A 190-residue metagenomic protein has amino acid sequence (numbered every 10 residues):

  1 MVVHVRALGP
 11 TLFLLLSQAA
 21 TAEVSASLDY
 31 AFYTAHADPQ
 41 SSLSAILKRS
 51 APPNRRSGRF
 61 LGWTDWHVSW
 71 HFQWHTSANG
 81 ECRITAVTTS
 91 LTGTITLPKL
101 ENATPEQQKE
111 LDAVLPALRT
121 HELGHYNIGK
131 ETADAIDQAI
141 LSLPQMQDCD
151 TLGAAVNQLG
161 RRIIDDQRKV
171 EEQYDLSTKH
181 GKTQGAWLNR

Functional and structural regions predicted by a protein language model:
M1-G9: Bacterial N-terminal signal peptides that target proteins for export
G9-S17: Bacterial N-terminal signal peptides
Q18-A22: Sec/Tat signal peptide C-region and signal peptidase I cleavage site
V24-P105, M146-R190: Metalloprotease/metallohydrolase-associated module, dominated by Zn2+-dependent proteases
A113-L115: Mature extracytoplasmic/lumenal regions of exported proteins
A117-G129: Active-site recognition of the HExxH zinc-binding catalytic motif
K130-I140: Membrane-interfacial alpha-helical segments at the cytosolic side of multi-pass membrane proteins
